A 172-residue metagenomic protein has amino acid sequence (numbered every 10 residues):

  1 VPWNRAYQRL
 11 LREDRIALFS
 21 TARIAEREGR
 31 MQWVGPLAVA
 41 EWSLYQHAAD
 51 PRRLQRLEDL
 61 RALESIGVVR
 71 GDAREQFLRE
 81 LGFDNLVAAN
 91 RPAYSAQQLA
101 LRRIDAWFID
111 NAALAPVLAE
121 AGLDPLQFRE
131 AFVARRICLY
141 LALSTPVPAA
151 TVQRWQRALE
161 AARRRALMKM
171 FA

Functional and structural regions predicted by a protein language model:
V1-Q8, V87-Q97: Short helix-initiation/N-cap motifs at beta->coil->alpha
V1-R30, W155: Extracytoplasmic small-molecule ligand-binding "clamshell" domains of the periplasmic binding protein/Venus flytrap
L10-L11, L44, L60, L99-A100: Hydrophobic residues within well-ordered alpha-helices
F19-R30, D105-L126, A131-R135: A ligand-binding cleft/hinge motif common to bilobed small-molecule-binding domains
W33-Q55, R70, L141-T145: Hydrophobic/proline-rich hinge and linker segments of small-molecule sensing/allosteric domains, predominantly
V39-S43, A119-E160: Periplasmic-binding protein-like
A48-F83, V87, Q97, A112: Bilobed "Venus flytrap"/periplasmic-binding protein-like clamshell domains and structurally analogous long
D50-P51, E58-A62, D72, Y140-F171: Extended ligand-binding regions for polar small-molecule ligands
